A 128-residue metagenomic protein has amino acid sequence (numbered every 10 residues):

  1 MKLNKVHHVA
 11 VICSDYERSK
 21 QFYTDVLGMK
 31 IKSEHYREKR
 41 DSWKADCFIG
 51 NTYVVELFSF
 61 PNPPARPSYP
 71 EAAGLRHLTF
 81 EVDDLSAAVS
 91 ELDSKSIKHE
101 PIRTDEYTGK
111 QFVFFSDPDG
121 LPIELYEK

Functional and structural regions predicted by a protein language model:
M1-E17, L75-L78: N-terminal beta-strand motif that seeds the catalytic metal site of vicinal oxygen chelate
M1-K2, H35, D46, V89-K128: Vicinal oxygen chelate
K5, D41-W43, G74, G109: Exposed loop/turn and edge beta-strand positions of beta-sandwich/beta-sheet ligand-binding modules
V11-V54: Core segments of cupin and vicinal oxygen chelate
F22, S86-E91: Short amphipathic alpha-helices within nucleic acid-binding modules
K32-E34, R40-W43, N62-S68, P101: A short, acidic/glycine-rich surface segment
G50-V54, N62-P63, L85: Short, charged/polar surface micro-motifs in flexible loops or helix N-caps
E71, L78-E81, L85-S86: Mid-chain, well-packed structural core segment of small domains
